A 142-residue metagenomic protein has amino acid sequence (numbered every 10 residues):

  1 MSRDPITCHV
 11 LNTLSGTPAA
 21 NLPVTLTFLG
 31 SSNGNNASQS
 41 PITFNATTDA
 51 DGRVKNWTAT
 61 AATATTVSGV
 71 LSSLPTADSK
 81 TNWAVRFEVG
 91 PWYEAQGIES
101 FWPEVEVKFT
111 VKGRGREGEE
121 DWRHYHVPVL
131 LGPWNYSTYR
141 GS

Functional and structural regions predicted by a protein language model:
M1-S2, S142: Eukaryotic N-terminal low-complexity, Ser/Thr- and Lys/Arg-rich leader segments that predominantly function as
S2-R116: Beta-strand-dominated extracellular/periplasmic modules and repeats in secreted or surface-exposed proteins
E119-S142: Compositionally biased low-complexity segments at domain edges in trafficked proteins and select soluble regulators
